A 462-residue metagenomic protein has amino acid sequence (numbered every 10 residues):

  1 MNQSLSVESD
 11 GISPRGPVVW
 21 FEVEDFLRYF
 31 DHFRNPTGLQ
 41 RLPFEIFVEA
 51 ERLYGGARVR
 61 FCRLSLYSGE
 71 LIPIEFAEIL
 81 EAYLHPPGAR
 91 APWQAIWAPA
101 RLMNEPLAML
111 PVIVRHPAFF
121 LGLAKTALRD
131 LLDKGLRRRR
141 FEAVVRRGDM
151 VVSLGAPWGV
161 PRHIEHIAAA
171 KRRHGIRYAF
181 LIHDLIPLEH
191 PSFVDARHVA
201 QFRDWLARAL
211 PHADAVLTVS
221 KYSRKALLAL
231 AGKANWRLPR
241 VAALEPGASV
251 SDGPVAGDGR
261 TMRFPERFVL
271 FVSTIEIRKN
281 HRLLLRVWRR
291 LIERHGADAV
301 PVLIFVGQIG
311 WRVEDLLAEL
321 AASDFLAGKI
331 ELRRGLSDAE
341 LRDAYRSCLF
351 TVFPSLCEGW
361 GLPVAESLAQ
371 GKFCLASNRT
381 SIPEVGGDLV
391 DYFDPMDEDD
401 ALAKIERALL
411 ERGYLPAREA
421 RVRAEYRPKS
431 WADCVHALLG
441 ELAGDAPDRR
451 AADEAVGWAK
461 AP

Functional and structural regions predicted by a protein language model:
N2-P462: Carbohydrate transferase catalytic cores enriched for Leloir-type hexosyltransferases
